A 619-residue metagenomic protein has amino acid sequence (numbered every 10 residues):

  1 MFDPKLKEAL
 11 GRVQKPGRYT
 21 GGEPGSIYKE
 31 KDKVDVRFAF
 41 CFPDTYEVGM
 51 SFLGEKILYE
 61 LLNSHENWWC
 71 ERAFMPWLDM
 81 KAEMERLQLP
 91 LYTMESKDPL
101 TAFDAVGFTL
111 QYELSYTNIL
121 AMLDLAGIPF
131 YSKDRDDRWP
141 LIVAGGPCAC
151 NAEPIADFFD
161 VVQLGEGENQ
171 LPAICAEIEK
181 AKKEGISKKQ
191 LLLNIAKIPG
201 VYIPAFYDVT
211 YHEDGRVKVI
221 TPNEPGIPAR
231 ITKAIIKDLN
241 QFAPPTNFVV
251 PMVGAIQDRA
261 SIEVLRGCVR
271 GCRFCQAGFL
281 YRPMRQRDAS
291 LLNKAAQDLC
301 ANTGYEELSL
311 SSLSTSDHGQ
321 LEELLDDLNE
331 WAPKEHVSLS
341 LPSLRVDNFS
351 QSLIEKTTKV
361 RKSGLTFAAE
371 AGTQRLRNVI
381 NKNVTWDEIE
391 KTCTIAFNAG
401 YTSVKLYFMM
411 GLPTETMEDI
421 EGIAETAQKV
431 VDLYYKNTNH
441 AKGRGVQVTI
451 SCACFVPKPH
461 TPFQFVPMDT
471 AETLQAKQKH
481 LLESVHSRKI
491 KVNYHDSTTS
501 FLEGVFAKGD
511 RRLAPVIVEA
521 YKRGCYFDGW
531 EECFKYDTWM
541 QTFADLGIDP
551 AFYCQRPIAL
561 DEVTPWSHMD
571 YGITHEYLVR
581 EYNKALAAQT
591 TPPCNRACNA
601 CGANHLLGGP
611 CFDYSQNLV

Functional and structural regions predicted by a protein language model:
M1-I27, F38-F40, H486-V619: Radical SAM enzyme core and accessory elements
K7-A39, Y46-E47, P204, T210 (+4 more regions): N-terminal [4Fe-4S]-dependent radical SAM core
F38-D44, L62, F248-R273, C300 (+2 more regions): N-terminal pre-triad scaffold of radical SAM enzymes
F40-C41, A105, L114, D298-K405 (+3 more regions): Conserved SAM/AdoMet-binding glycine-rich loop
F52, G254-S290, A597-L618: Canonical Radical SAM [4Fe-4S] cluster-binding loop centered on the CxxxCxxC motif and its immediate flanking residues
N67-D79: A short beta-strand-loop structural module common to alpha/beta enzyme folds
P76-P222, P459-D510, I517-E532: Glycine-rich beta-alpha loop elements in corrinoid/cobalamin-binding modules across cobalamin-dependent enzymes
N194-A205, L313-H318, P342-N348, G411 (+4 more regions): A glycine-rich phosphate-binding loop feature that marks nucleotide/adenosyl-phosphate handling sites
